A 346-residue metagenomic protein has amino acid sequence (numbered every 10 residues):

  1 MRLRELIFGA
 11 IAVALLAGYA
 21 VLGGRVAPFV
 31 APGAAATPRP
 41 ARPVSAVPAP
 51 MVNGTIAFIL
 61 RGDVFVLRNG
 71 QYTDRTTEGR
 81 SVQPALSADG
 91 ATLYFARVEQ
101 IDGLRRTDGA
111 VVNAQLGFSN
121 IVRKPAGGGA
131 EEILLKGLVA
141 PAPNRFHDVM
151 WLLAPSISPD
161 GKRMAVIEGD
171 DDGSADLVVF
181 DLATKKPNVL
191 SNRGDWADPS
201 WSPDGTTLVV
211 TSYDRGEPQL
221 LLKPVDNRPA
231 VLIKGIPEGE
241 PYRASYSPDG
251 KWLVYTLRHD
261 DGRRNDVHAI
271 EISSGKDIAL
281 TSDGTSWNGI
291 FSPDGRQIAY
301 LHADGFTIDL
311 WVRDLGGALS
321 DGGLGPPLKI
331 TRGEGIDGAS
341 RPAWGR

Functional and structural regions predicted by a protein language model:
R2-R346: Sequence signature of WD/YWTD-type beta-propeller architectures
